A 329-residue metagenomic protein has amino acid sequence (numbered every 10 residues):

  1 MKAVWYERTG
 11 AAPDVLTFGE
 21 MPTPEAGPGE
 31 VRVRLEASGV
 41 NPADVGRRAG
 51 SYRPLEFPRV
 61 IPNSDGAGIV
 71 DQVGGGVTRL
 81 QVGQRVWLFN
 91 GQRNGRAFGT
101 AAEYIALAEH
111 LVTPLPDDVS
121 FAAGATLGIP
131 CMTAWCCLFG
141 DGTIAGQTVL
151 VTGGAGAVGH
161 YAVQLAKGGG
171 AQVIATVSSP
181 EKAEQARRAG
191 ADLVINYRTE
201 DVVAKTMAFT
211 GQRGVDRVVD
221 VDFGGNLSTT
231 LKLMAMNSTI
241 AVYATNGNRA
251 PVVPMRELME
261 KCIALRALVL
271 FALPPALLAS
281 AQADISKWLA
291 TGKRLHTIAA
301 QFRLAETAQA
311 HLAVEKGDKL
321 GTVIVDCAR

Functional and structural regions predicted by a protein language model:
M1, K293-A300, A308-R329: C-terminal capping/lid region of NAD(P)-dependent oxidoreductase domains
P22-V40, S51-R93: Glycine-rich beta-strand-centered segment in the early N-terminal region that forms part of a ligand/cofactor-binding
L88-G153: NAD(P)H dinucleotide-binding glycine-rich loop of Rossmann-like/cofactor-binding domains, especially the beta1-alpha1
A125-T199: Mid-domain Rossmann-like dinucleotide-binding core that forms the NAD(H)/NADP(H) cofactor-binding site
G153-G154, D222, T245: NAD(P)H cofactor-binding loop motif with strongest signal on the N-terminal glycine-rich segment
V177, G225-R294, D326-R329: Glycine-rich phosphate-binding loop and adjacent beta-alpha segment of Rossmann(oid) nucleotide-cofactor-binding
V202-Q212: Short amphipathic alpha-helix with an adjacent loop that forms part of the alpha/beta core around
